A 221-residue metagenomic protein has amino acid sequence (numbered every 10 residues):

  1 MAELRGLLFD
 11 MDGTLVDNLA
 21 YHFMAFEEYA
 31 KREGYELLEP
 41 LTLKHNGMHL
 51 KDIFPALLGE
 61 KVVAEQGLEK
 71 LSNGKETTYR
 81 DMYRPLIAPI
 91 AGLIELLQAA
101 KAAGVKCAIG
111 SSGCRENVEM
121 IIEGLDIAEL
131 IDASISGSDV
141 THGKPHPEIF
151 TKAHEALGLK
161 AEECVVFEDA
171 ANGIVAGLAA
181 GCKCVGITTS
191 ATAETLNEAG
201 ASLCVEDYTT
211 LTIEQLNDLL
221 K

Functional and structural regions predicted by a protein language model:
M1-R5, I94, Q98-K101, C114-K221: Asp-based, Mg2+/Mn2+-dependent phosphohydrolase catalytic module
A2-V105: N-terminal helical cap/lid subdomain that shapes the substrate entry/recognition surface in HAD-like hydrolases
D17, L41-M48, V62-Q66, R84-A91 (+7 more regions): Residues at secondary-structure transition points
A20, S111, M120: Conserved catalytic-core motifs of eukaryotic protein kinase domains, centered on the activation segment
A108-I109, G186: Hydrophobic beta-strand core positions in alpha/beta domains
